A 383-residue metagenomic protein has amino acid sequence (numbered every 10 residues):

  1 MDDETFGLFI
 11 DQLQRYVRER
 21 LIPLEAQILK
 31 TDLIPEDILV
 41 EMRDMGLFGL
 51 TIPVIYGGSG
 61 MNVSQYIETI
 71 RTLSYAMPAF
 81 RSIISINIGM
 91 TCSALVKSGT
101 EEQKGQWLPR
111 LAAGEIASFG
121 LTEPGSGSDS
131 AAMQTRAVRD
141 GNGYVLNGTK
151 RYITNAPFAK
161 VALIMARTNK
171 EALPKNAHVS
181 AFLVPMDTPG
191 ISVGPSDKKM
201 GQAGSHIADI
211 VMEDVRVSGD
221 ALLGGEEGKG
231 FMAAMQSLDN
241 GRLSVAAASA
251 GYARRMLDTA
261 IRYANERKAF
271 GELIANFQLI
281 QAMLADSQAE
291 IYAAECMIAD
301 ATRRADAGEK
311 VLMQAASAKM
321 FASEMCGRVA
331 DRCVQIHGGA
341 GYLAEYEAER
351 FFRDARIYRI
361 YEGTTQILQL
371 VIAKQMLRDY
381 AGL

Functional and structural regions predicted by a protein language model:
M1-A76, F80-I86, S98-Q103, G114 (+4 more regions): Alpha-helical interface subdomain recognition
G46, I70-S74, A166-R167, V184-P189 (+1 more regions): Short Ser/Thr-interspersed hydrophobic loop/turn segments at strand-loop and sheet-helix junctions that line or gate
C92-S98, F119: Flexible, glycine-rich active-site loops centered on histidine and acidic residues that chelate a metal or position
A113-L121, M165: A short, Trp-centered hydrophobic/proline-enriched beta-strand micro-motif
G125-S128, Y152-N155, A172-L173, K199-H206: Short Gly/Pro-enriched turn/cap motifs at secondary-structure boundaries
A132-Q134, D187-R216: Flexible, small-/acidic-enriched active-site or ligand-binding loops
N147-V193: A short core secondary-structure module
E213-M232: Long, acidic (Asp/Glu-rich), low-complexity accessory segments flanking structured domains
